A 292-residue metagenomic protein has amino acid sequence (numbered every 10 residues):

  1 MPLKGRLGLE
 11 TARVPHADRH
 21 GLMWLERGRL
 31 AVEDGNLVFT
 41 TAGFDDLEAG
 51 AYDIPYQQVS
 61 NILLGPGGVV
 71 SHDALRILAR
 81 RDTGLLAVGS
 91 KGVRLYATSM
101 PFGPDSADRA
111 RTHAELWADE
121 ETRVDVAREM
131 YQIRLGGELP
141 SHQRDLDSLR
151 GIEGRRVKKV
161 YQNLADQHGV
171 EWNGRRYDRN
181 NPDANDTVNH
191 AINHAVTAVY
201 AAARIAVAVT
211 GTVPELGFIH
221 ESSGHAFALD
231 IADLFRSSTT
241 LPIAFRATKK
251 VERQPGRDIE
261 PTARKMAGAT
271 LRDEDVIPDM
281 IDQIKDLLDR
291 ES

Functional and structural regions predicted by a protein language model:
M1-G21, R27-G28, G35, R80 (+2 more regions): Active-site helix-to-loop segments that bind/position phosphate- or nucleotide-bearing substrates and donors across
L22-M23, L47: Short solvent-exposed loop/turn micro-motifs enriched in small/polar/acidic residues
R29-A31, I54: Short, exposed beta-strand/loop patches in secreted or surface proteins that constitute
T41-D46, G50-S106: Glycine/small-residue-rich interface belts in oligomeric ring/scaffold proteins and their assembly partners
